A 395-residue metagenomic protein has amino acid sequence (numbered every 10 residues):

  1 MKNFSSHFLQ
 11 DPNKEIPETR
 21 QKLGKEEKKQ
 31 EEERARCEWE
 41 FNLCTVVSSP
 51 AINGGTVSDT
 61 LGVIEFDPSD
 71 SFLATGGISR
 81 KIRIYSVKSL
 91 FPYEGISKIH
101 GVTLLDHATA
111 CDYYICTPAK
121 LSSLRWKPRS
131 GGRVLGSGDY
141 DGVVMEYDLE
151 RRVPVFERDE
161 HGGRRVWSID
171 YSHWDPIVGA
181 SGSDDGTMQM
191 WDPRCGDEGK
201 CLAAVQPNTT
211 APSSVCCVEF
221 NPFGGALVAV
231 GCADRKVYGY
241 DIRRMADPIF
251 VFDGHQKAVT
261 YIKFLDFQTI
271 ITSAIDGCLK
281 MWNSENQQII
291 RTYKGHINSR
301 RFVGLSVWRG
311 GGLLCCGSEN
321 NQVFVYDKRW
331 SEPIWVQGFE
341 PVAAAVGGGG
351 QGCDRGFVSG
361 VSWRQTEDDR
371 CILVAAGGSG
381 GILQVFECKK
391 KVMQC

Functional and structural regions predicted by a protein language model:
M1-D59, K389-K391, C395: Intrinsically disordered terminal extensions that flank WD40 beta-propeller domains in eukaryotic WD-repeat scaffold
R36-T45, I84-L121, K127-V134, D139-V166 (+7 more regions): Per-blade loop-tip surfaces of WD-repeat and WD-like beta-propellers in eukaryotic adaptors/scaffolds
P50-R80: Beta-strand-rich domains and repeat architectures in extracellular enzymes and scaffolds, especially beta-propellers
T60-V63, V215, V358-G360: Signature of short aromatic-glycine-proline-rich micro-motifs recurring in repeat-based ectodomains
E65-D70, L124-G132, I169-I177, V218-G225 (+5 more regions): Loop/turn segments within WD40 beta-propeller blades
G76-S79, S137-D141, S181-D185, P193 (+4 more regions): Conserved strand-to-loop turn within each blade of WD40 beta-propeller repeats
G304-G338: C-terminal hydrophobic structural anchor segments that stabilize assembly/packing rather than catalytic chemistry
G360-C395: Blade-level signature of beta-propeller repeat domains, shared across WD40, Kelch, NHL, RCC1 and BNR/Asp-box propellers
